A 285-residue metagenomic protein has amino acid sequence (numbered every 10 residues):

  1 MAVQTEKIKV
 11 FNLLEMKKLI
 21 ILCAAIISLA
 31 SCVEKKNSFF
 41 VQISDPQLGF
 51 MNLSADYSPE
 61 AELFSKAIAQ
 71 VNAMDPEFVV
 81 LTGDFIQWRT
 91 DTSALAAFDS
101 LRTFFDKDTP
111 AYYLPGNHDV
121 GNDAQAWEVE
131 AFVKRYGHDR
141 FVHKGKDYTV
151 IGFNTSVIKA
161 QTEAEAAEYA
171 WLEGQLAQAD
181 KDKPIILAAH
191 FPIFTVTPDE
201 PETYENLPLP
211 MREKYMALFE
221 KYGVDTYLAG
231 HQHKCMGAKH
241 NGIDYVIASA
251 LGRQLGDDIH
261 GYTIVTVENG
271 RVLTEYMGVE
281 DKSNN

Functional and structural regions predicted by a protein language model:
M1-K36: Bacterial Sec-dependent N-terminal signal peptides
C32-T92: N-terminal active-site segment of His-dependent metallophosphoesterases
F40, V79, V150, I185-I186: Hydrophobic beta-strand anchors of alpha/beta hydrolase catalytic cores
D45, G83-D84, G116-N117, H190 (+1 more regions): Active-site glycine-centered loops adjacent to acidic/histidine catalytic or metal-binding residues that shape
D91-P184, E202-T226, G237-R271, E275: Extended active-site neighborhood of metal-dependent phosphoesterases/phosphodiesterases
A179-T197: Short acidic, glycine-rich surface-loop motifs adjacent to enzyme active sites
L187-I193, D225-C235: Histidine-centered catalytic micro-motifs
E275-N285: Short, solvent-exposed aromatic-acidic interface loops
